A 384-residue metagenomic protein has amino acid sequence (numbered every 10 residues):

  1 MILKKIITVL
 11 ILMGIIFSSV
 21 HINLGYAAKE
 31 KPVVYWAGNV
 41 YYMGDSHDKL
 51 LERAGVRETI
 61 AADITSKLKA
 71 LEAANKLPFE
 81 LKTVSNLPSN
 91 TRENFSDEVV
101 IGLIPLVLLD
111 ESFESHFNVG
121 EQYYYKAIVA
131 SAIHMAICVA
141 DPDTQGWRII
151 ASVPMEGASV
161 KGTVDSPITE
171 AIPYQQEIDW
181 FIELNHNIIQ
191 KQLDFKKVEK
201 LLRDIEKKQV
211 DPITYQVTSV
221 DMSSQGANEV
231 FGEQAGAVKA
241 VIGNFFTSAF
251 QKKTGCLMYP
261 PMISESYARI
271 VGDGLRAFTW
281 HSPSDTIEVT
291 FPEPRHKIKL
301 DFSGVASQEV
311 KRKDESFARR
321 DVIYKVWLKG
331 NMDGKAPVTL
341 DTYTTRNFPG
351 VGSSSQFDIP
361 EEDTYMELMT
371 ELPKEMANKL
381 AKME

Functional and structural regions predicted by a protein language model:
M1-L10: Bacterial N-terminal signal peptides that target proteins for export
V9-S19: Bacterial N-terminal signal peptides
I22-E98, E156-H296, V305-Q308, R312-D314 (+1 more regions): A structural "domain/chain start" motif
D97-S112, Q122-I137: Elongated alpha-helical scaffolds
F113-F117, E309-R312: Extracytoplasmic/secreted cell-surface and envelope-processing proteins
V119-K126, A235, D314-A318: Short, solvent-exposed beta-strand/turn "edge" segments of beta-rich domains on protein surfaces
Y125-D165, A318-N347: Hydrophobic membrane/lipid-contacting segments
L300: Anionic-ligand binding region
